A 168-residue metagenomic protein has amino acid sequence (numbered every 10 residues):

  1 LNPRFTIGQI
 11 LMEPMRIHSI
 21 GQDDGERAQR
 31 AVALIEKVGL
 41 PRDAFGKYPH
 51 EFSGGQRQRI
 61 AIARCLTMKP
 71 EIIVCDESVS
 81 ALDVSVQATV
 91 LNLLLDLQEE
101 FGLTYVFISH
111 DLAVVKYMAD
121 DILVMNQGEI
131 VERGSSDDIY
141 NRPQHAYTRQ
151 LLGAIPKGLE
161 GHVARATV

Functional and structural regions predicted by a protein language model:
G25-D43, L152-G153: Conserved ABC ATPase "signature" region
Y48-F52, Q56: Conserved ABC ATPase signature
I62, V90: Hydrophobic anchor residue at the start of the ABC signature
T67-E71: A short, proline-enriched helix->beta-strand linker immediately N-terminal to the Walker B motif in ABC-type P-loop
V115-Y117: A short, surface-exposed alpha-helical micro-motif characterized by mixed small hydrophobic and charged/polar residues
R133-V168: Short catalytic/signature loops enriched in Gly
